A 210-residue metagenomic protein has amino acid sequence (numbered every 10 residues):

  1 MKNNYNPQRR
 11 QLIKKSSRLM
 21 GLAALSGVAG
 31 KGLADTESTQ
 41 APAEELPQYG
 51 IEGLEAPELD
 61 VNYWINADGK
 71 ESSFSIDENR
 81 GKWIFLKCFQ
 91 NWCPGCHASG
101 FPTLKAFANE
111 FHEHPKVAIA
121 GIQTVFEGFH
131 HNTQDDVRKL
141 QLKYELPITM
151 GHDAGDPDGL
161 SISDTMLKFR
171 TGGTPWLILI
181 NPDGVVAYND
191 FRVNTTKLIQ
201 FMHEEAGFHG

Functional and structural regions predicted by a protein language model:
M1-R18, A23: N-terminal secretory signal peptides
E37-F74: N-terminal "domain-start" segment that seeds a small globular fold
F74-H97: Short active-site neighborhood of thiol/selenol oxidoreductases, capturing the structured segment around
R80-I84, P115-A118, L146-I148, P182: Loop/turn elements at helix/coil->beta-strand transitions in domains of secreted/extracellular proteins
C88-Q90, I122-V125, H152-G155, F191-R192: Active-site-proximal beta-strand/loop segments in catalytic clefts of secreted hydrolases
H97-E145, G155-D164: Structural microenvironment flanking redox-active thiols in thiol-disulfide oxidoreductases
L146, A154-F201: Thiol/disulfide oxidoreductase modules built on the thioredoxin-like
